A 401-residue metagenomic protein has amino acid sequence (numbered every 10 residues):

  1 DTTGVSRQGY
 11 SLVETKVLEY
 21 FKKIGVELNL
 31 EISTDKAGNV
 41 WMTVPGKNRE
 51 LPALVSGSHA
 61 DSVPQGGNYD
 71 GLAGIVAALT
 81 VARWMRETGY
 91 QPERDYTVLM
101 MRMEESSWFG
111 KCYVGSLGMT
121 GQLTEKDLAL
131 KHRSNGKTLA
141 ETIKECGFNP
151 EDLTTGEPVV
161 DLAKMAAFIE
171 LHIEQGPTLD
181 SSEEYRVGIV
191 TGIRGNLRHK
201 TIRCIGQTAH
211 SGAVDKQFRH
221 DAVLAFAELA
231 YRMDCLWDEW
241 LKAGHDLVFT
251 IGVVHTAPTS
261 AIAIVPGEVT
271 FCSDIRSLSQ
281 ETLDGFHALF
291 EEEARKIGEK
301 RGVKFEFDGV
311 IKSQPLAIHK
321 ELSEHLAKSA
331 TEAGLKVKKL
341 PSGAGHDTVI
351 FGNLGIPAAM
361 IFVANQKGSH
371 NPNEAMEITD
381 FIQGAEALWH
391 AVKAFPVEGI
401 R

Functional and structural regions predicted by a protein language model:
D1-G67: Acidic/His- and Gly-rich active-site-bordering loop/insert found across diverse amide/peptide-bond hydrolases
D1-S11, R102, D127, Q366-H370: N-terminal capping segment at the start of a domain
S6-Y10, V248-T259, C272-L278, K304-S323 (+1 more regions): A short beta-alpha structural unit
S33-D35, Q91-P92, L153-E157, A213 (+4 more regions): Flexible, glycine/charged-enriched surface loops at secondary-structure junctions
V40, A60-S62, Y96-S107, Q175 (+4 more regions): Acidic, glycine-rich active-site loops and adjacent beta-strand->loop/helix elements that engage anionic groups
S56-H59, Q65-E105, R198-C204, A213-W237 (+3 more regions): Alpha-helical metal-binding/catalytic segments enriched in His/Glu/Asp
G57-S58, V337-A387: Zn-dependent metallopeptidase/amidohydrolase metal-coordination segment
E104-E105, G110-E281: Midchain, well-structured core segments that form catalytic/ion-binding scaffolds
